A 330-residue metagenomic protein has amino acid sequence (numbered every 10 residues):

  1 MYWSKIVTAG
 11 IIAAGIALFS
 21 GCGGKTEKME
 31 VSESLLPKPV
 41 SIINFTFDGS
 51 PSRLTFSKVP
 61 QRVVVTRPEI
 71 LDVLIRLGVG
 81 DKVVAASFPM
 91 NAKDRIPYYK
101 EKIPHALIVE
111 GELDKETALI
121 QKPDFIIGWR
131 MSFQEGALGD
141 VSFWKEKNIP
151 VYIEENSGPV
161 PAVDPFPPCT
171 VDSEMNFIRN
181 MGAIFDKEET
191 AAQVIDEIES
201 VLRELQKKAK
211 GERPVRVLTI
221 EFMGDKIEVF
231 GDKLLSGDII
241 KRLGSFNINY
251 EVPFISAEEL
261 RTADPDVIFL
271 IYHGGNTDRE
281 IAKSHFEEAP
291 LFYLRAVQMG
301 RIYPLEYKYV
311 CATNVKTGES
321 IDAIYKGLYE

Functional and structural regions predicted by a protein language model:
M1-T8: Bacterial N-terminal signal peptides that target proteins for export
W3, C22-D72, A183-L218, K326-E330: Bacterial Sec-exported substrate-binding components of ABC uptake systems
L36, F47-S50, P104-E116, E135 (+1 more regions): Short helix-initiation/N-cap motifs at beta->coil->alpha
I42, P168-I178, G182-A183, A192 (+1 more regions): Structured C-terminal subdomain patch of bacterial secreted/periplasmic proteins
V64-Q121, F125-F133, I248: A short, structured surface patch at a secondary-structure boundary
P89-D94, V229-F254: Alpha-helical, coiled-coil/dimerization segments enriched in small aliphatic residues
K93-D94, F133-G139, I149-N180, R213-L235 (+1 more regions): Extracytoplasmic ligand-binding site segments that recognize negatively charged/polar headgroups
